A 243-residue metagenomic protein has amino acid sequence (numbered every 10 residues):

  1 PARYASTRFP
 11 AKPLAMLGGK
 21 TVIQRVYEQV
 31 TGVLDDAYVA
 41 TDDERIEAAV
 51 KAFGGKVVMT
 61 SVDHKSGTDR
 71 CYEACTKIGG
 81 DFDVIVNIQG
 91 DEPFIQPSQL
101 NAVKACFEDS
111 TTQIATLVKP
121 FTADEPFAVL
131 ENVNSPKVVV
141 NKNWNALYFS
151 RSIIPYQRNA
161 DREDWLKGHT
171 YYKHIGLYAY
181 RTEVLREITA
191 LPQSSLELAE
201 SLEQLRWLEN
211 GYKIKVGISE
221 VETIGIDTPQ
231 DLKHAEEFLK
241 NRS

Functional and structural regions predicted by a protein language model:
P1-T41: N-terminal glycine-rich phosphate-binding loop and ensuing alpha1 helix
L34, G80-F82, D109-Q113, Y212: Short, high-confidence coil segments that cap the C-terminus of an alpha-helix and link into the following beta-strand
Y38, E44-A102: Short phosphate-binding loop-to-helix
T41-D42, I95, Y180, D227: A conserved hydrophobic position in a structured secondary element of the catalytic/binding core that shapes
G80, W165-S243: Conserved alpha/beta core of the MobA/IspD/sugar-nucleotide pyrophosphorylase nucleotidyltransferase superfamily
Q96-I188: Conserved core of the sugar-phosphate nucleotidyltransferase
